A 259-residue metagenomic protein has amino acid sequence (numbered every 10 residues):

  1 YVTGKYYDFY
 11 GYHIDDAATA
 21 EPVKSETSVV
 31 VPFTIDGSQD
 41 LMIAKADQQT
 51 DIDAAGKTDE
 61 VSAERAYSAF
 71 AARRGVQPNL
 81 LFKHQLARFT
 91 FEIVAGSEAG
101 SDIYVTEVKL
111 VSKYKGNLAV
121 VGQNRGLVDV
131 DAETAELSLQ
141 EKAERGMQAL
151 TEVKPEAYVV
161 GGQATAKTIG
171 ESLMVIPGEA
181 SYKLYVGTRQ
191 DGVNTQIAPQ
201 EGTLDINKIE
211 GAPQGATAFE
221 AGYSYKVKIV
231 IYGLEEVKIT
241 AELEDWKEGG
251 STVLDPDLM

Functional and structural regions predicted by a protein language model:
Y1-Y104, L150-T168, G178-Q190, G233 (+1 more regions): Short, low-hydrophobicity acidic/polar segments
I14-A17, S97-V153, Q214, E242-E244: Cell-envelope/extracellular anchoring and linker segments
A17-K45, Q49, G116-G146, D191-E201: Acidic Ser/Thr/Pro-rich low-complexity disordered segments that often serve as glycosylated linkers/stalks around
S97, Y114, Q190-G192, G222: Solvent-exposed strand-loop boundary residues in beta-sheet-rich modules
V105-L110, V175, Y182-V186, L204 (+1 more regions): Hydrophobic beta-strand residues in large extracellular and virion-surface proteins
A143-P177, D191-V193, A198-T203, G211-A212 (+1 more regions): Extracellular glycoprotein-like low-complexity segments
A198-K226: C2-type phospholipid-binding modules
F219-M259: Intrinsically disordered, low-complexity repeat and linker tracts
